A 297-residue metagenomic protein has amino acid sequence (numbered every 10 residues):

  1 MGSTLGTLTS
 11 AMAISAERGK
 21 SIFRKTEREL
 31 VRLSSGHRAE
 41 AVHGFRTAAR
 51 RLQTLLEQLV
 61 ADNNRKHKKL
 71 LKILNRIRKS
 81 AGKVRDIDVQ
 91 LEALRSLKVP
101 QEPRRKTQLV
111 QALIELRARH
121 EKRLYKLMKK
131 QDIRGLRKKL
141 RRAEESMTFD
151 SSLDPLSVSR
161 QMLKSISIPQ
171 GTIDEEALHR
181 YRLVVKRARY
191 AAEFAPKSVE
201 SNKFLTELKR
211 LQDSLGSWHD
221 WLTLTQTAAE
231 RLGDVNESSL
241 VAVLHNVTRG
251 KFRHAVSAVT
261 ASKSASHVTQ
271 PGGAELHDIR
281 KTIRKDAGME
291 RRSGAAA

Functional and structural regions predicted by a protein language model:
M1-A297: Function-determining surface determinants
